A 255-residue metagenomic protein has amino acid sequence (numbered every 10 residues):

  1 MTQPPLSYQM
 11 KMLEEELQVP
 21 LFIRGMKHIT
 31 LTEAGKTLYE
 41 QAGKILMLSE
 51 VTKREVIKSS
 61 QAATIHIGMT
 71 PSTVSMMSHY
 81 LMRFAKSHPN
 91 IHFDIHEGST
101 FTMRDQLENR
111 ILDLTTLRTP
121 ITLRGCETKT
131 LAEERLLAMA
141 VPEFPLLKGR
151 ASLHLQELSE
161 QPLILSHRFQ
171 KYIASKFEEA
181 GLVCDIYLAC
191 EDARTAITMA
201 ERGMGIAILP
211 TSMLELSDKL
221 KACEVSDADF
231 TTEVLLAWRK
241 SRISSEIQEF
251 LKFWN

Functional and structural regions predicted by a protein language model:
Q3-P4, Y8, V51, A62-H88 (+1 more regions): N-terminal winged-helix
M12-L31: A short LG(V/I)-centered, amphipathic sequence patch enriched for acidic residue(s) preceding the LG motif
E16-L17, L38-S59: Alpha-helical linker/hinge and terminal dimerization helices associated with HTH transcriptional regulators
E40, H79-R83, F101-A140, G149 (+2 more regions): Short beta-strand-centered segments that line the small-molecule binding cleft or hinge of alpha/beta clamshell
M76, E160-G181, S244-I247: Secondary-structure junction motif
S99-R104, E108-I111, L117-R118, F169-C223: Hydrophobic hinge/microswitch elements
E127-H167, T231-S241: Hydrophobic/proline-rich hinge and linker segments of small-molecule sensing/allosteric domains, predominantly
P142, M204, A222-N255: A late-sequence structural motif
